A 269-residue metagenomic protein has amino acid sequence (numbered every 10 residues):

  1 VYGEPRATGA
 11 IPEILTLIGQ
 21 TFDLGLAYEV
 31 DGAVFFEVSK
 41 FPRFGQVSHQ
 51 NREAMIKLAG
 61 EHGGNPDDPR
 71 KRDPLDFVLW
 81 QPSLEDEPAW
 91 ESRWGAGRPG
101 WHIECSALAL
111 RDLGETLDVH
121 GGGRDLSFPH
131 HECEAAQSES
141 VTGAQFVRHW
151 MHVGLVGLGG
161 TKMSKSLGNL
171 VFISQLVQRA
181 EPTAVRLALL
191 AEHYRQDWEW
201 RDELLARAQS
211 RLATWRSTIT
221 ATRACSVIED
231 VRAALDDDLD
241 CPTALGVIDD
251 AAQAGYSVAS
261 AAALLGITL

Functional and structural regions predicted by a protein language model:
V1-A7: Divalent metal-dependent hydrolysis catalytic cores, especially in the metallo-beta-lactamase
G9, G100-E104, L239, T243-G246: Aromatic- and histidine-enriched alpha-helix N-cap/loop-to-helix transition segments that scaffold the rims
P12-S210, R216-R223: Alpha-helical recognition segments enriched in aromatics with Gly/Pro capping that present substrate-recognition
D197, S217-C225, D240-A244, S257 (+1 more regions): Intrinsically disordered or highly flexible coil/loop and linker segments, enriched in small and charged/polar residues
R211-S217, I228-L245, D249-Q253: Core structural elements
L245-L269: Basic, alpha-helical terminal appendages of large translation-related enzymes
